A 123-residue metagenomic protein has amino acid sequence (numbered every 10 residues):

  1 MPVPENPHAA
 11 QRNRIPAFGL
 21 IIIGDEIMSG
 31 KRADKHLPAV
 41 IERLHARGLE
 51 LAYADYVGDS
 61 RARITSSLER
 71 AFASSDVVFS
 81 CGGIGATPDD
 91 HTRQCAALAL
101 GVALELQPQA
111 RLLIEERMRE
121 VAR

Functional and structural regions predicted by a protein language model:
M1-R14: Short N-terminal or domain-adjacent regulatory/targeting segments
N13-G48, Y53-A54: Glycine-rich phosphate/diphosphate-binding loop of Rossmann-like nucleotide-binding domains
D25-E26, G83-A86, H91: Short glycine-rich anion-binding loops that position phosphate/pyrophosphate groups of nucleotides and phosphorylated
Y53-R63: Short beta->alpha junction loops
I64-A71, I84: Glycine/small-residue-rich interface belts in oligomeric ring/scaffold proteins and their assembly partners
S75: An anion/phosphate-binding loop that grips the pyrophosphate of nucleotide cofactors and donors
H91-R123: Proline/glycine-rich low-complexity loops and linkers
